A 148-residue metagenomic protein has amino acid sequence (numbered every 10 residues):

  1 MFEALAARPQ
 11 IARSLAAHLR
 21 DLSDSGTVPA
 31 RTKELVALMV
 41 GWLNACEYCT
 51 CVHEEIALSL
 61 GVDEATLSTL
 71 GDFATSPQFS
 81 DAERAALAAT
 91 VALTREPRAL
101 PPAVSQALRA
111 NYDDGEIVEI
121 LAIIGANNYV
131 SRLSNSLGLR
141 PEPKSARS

Functional and structural regions predicted by a protein language model:
M1-S148: Hydrophobic alpha-helical segments
